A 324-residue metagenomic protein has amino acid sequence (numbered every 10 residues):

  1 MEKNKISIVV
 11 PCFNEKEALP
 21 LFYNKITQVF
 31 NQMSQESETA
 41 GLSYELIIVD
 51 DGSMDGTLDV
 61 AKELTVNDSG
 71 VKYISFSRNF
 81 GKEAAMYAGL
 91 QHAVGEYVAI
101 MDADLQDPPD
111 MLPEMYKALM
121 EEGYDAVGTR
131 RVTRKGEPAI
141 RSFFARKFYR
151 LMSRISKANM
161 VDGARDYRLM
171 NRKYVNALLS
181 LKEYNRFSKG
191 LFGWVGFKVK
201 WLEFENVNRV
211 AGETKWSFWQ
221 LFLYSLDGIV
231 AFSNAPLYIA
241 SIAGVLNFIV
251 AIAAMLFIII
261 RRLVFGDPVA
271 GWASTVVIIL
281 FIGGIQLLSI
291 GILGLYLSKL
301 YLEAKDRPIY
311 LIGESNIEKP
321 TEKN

Functional and structural regions predicted by a protein language model:
M1-G136: Structured catalytic core of nucleotide-sugar glycosyltransferases
M1-N4, R134, F187-N324: Hydrophobic helical membrane-anchoring modules
I8, I26, G89, D104 (+6 more regions): Residue-level signature of catalytic and energy-coupling elements of molecular machines, predominantly ATP/GTP-dependent
P11, E36, V49, A118 (+3 more regions): Histidine kinase transmitter module recognition
P11, F76-R78, R168, S241 (+2 more regions): Short conserved micro-motifs on helix faces and helix-strand junctions that flank and scaffold key functional residues
N14-E17, Q106, D110, L179 (+3 more regions): Residues in soluble alpha-helical coiled-coils and helical-bundle/repeat scaffolds
Q28, Q32, E63, N67 (+6 more regions): Conserved amphipathic alpha-helical interaction elements at protein-protein interfaces in regulatory, energy-coupling
F76-R78, K82-H92, Y97, P109-L191 (+2 more regions): Acceptor/aglycone-binding surface of glycosyltransferases and processive sugar-polymer synthases
